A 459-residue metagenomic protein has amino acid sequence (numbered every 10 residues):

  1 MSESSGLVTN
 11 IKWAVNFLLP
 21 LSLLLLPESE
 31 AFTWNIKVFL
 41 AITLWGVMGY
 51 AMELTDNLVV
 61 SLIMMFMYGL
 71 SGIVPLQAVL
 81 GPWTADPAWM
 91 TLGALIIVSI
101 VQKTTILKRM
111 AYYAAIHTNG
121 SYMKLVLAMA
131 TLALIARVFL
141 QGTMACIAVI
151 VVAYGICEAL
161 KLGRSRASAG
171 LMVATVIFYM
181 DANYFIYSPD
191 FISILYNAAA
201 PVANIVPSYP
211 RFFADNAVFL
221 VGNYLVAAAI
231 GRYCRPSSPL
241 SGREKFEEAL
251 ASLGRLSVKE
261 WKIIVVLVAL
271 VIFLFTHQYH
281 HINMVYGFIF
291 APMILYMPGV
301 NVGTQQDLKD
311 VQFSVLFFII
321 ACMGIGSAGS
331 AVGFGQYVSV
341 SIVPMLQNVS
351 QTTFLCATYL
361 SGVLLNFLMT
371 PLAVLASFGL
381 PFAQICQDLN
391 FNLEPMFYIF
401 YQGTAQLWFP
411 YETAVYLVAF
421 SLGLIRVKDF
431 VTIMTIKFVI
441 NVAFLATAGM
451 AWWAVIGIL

Functional and structural regions predicted by a protein language model:
S2-L25, I100-I106, L162-A169, F178-G254 (+2 more regions): Juxtamembrane and boundary regions of transmembrane helices in multi-pass small-molecule transporters and channels
S29-L40, L44-L62, V79, S257-W261 (+1 more regions): Flexible hinge motifs at transmembrane-helix junctions and intramembrane kinks/re-entrant loops in multi-pass membrane
N35-V38, T84-A88, A114-T131, L160-L171 (+5 more regions): Membrane-interfacial loop-to-helix junctions in multi-pass transporters
V59, Q77-K108, A130-V138, G142 (+2 more regions): Core transmembrane alpha-helical segments of multi-pass membrane transporters/permeases
F66-S71, A94, M123-A130, V176-Y179 (+4 more regions): Small-residue-rich segments of transmembrane alpha-helices in multi-pass membrane proteins, especially helix faces
A94-Q102, N119-G120, T131-A145, A174-Y187 (+5 more regions): Helix-loop-helix module between adjacent transmembrane segments
A115-Y187, F191-A203, P371-Q402: Hydrophobic transmembrane alpha-helices that form the pore/transport pathway of multi-pass ion and small-solute
F273, C322-V340, E394, F444-W452: Hydrophobic alpha-helical transmembrane segments in multi-pass integral membrane proteins
